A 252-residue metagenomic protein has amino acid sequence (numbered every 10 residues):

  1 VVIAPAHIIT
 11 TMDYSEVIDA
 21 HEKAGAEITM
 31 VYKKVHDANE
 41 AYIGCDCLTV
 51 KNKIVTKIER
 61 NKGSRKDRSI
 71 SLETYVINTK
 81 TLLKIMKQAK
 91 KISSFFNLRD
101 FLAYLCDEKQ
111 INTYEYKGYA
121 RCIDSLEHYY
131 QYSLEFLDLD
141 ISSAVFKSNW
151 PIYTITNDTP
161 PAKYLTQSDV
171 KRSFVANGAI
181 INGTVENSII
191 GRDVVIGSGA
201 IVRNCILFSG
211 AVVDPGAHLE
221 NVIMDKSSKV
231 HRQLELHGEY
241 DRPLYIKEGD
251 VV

Functional and structural regions predicted by a protein language model:
V1-L134, I246-K247: Unchanged
Q88-V252: Left-handed beta-helix
